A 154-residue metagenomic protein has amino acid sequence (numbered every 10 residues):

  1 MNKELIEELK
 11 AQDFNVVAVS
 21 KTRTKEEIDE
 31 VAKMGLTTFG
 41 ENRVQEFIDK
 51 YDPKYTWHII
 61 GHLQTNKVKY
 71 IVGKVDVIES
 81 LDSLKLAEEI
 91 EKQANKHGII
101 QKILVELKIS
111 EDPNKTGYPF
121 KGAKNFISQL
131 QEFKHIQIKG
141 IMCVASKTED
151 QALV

Functional and structural regions predicted by a protein language model:
M1-V154: Conserved alpha/beta-domain cores
